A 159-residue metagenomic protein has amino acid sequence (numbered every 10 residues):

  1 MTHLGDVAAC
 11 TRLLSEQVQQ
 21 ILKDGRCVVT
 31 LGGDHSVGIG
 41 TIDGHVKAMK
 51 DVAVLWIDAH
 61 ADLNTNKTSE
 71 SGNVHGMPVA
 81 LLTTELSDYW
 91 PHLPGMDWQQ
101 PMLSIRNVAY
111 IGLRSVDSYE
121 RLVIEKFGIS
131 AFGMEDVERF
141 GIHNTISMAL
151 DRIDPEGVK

Functional and structural regions predicted by a protein language model:
M1-K159: Conserved alpha-helical scaffold segments that buttress catalytic/binding sites
